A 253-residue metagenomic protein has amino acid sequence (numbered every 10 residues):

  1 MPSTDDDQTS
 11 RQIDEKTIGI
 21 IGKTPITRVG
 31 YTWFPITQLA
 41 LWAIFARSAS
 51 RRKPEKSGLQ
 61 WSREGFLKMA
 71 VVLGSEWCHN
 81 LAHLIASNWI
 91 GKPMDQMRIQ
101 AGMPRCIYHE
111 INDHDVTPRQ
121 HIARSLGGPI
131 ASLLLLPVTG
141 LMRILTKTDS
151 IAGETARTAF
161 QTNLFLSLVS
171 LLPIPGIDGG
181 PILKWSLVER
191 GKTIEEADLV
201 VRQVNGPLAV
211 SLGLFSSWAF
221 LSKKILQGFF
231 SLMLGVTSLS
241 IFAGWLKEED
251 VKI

Functional and structural regions predicted by a protein language model:
P2-I253: Hydrophobic transmembrane alpha-helices and their immediate loop junctions in multi-pass integral membrane proteins
